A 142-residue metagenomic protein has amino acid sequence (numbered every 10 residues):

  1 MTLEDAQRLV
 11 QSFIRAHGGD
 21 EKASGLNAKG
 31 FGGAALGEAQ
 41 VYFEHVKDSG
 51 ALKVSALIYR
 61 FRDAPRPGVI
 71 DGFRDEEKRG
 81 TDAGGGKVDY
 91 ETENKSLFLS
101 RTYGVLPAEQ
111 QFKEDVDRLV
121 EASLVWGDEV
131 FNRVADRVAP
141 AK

Functional and structural regions predicted by a protein language model:
M1-Y42, D82-A83, D89: Charge-rich, low-complexity N-terminal segments
A28, V46-D48, E93: Structural motif
G32, G50-L52, K95-L97: Hydrophobic residues embedded in beta-strands of well-ordered beta-sheets
F43-D63: A short acidic-to-branched-hydrophobic micro-motif
A56-S96: Short, internal acidic amphipathic alpha-helical interface segments that mediate docking to partner proteins
D89-V120: A short, solvent-exposed beta-edge/loop patch
L124: Long, contiguous binding/interaction regions
F131-K142: Short, highly charged C-terminal tails/helix-capping segments
